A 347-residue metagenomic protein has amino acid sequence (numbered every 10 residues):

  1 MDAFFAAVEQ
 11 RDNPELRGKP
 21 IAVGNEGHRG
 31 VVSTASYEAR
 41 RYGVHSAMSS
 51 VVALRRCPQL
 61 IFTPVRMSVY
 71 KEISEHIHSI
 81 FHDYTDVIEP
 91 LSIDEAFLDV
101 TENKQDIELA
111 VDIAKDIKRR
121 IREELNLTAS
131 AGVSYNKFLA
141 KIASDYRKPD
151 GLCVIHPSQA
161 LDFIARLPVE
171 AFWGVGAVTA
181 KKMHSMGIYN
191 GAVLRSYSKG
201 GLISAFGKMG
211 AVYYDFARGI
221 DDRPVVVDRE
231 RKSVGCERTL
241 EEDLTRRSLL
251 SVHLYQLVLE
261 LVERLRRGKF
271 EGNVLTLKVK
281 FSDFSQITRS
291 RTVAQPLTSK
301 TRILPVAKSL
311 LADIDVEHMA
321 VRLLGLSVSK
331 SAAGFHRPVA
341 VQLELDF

Functional and structural regions predicted by a protein language model:
M1-A205, G210-A211, V328, A332-H336 (+1 more regions): Gly/Gly-Pro- and Ser/Thr-rich, intrinsically disordered tail segments characteristic of DNA damage-repair and tolerance
A171, T179-L323, K330-F347: DNA-contacting surface of Y-family translesion DNA polymerases
